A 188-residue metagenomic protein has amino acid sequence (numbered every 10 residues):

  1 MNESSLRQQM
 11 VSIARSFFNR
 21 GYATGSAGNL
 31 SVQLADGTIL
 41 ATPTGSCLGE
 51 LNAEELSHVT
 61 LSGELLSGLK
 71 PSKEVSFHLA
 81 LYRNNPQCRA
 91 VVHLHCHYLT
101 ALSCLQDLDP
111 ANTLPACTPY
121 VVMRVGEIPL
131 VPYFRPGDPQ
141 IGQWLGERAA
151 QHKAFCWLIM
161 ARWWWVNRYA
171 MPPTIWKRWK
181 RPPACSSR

Functional and structural regions predicted by a protein language model:
M1-R188: Glycine-rich flexible loops
